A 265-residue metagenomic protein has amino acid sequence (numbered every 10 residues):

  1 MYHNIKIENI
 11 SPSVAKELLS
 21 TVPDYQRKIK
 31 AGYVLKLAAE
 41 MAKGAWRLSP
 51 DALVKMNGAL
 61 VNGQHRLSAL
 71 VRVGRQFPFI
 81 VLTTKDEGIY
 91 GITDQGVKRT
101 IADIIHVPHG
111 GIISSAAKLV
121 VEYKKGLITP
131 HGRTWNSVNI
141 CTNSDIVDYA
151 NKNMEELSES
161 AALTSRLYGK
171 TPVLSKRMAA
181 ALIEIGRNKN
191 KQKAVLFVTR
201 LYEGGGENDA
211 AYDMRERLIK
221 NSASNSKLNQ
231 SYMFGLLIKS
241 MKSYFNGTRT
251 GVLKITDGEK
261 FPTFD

Functional and structural regions predicted by a protein language model:
M1-T84: Short alpha-helix boundary/capping and kink motifs at helix termini
V71-D265: Solvent-exposed functional surfaces
